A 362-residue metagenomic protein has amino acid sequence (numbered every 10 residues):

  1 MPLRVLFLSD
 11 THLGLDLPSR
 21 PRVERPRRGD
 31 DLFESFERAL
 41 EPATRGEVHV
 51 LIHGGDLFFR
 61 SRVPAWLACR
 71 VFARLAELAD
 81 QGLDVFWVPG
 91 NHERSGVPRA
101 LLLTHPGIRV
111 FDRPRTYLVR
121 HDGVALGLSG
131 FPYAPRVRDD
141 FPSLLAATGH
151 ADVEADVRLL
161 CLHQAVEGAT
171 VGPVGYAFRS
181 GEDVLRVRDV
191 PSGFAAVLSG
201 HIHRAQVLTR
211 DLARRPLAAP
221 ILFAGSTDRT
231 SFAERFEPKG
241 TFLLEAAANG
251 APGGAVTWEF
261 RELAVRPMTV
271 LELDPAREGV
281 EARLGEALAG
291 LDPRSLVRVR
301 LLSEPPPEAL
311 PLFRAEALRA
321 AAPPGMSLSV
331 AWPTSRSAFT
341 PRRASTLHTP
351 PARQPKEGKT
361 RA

Functional and structural regions predicted by a protein language model:
M1-C69: N-terminal active-site segment of His-dependent metallophosphoesterases
L6, G127-S129, F242, T269: Conserved beta-strand elements of the Class I
E37-E47, L145-T148, E278-L291: A short, well-ordered alpha-helical element
E47, D156, G193, P293-S295 (+1 more regions): Short loop/turn motifs at secondary-structure junctions
V50, S61-L222, S226-R229, F236-P238: His/Asp/Glu-rich metal-coordinating catalytic cores of metallo-dependent phosphodiesterases/hydrolases acting on
R204, T209-R210, P220, A224-R235 (+1 more regions): Glycine-rich, Lys/Arg-enriched anion-binding loops that position phosphate/diphosphate groups for phosphoryl
A246-A362: Accessory, non-catalytic peripheral segments of nucleic-acid enzymes
